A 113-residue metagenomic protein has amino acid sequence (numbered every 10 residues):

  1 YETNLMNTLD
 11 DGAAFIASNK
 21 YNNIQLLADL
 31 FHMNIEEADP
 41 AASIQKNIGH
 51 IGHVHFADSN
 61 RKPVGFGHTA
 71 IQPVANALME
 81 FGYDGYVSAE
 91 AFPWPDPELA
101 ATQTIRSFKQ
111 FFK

Functional and structural regions predicted by a protein language model:
Y1-N4: Surface-exposed cleft-lining segments at the edges of enzyme active sites
M6-K113: Histidine-acidic metal/acid-base catalytic patches
